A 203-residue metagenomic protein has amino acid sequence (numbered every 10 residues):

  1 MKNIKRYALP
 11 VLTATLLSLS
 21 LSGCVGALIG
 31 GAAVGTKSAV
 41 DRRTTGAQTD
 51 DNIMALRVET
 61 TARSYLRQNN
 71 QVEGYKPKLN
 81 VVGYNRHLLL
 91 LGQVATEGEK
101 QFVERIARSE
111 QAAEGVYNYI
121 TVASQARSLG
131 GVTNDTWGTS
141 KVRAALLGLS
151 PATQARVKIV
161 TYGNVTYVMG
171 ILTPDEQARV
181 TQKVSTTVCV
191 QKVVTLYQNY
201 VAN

Functional and structural regions predicted by a protein language model:
K2-Y7, T15-S18, G23-N203: N-terminal targeting leaders
